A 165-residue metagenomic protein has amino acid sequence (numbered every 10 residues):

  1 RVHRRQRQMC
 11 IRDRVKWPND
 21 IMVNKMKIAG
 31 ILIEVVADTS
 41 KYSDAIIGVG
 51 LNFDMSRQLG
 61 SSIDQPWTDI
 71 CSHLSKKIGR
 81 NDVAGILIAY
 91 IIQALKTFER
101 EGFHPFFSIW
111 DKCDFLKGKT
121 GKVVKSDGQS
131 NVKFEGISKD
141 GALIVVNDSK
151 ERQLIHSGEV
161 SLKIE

Functional and structural regions predicted by a protein language model:
R1-R7, I11: Single conserved hydrophobic/aromatic residue that forms the stacking wall/gate of nucleotide- or nucleobase-binding
R12-S40, G50: Acidic (Asp/Glu) carboxylate-rich active-site/surface patches
K16-W17, M26, Q58, Q65-T68 (+3 more regions): Residue-level signal for pocket-adjacent positions within structured domains
E34, N52-D54, Y90: Solvent-exposed residues in well-ordered beta-strands and their adjoining turns, especially edge/terminal strands
S40-C71: Short, acidic (Asp/Glu-rich) active-site segment that either coordinates a divalent metal cofactor
H73-D127, E165: Conserved, helical-rich catalytic subdomain that frames metal- and/or nucleotide-binding sites in enzyme alpha/beta
K76, K117-E165: Conserved RNA-binding domains used in RNP assembly and mRNA/RNA metabolism
